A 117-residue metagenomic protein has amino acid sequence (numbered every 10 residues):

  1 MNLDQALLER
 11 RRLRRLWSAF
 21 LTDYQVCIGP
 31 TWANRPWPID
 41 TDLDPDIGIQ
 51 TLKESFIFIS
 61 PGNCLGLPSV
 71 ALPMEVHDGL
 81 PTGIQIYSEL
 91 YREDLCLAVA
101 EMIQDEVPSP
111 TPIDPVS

Functional and structural regions predicted by a protein language model:
M1-C64, I113-V116: Serine-dependent amide/ester hydrolase catalytic core
D4, N63-S117: Structural helix-boundary/capping segments
